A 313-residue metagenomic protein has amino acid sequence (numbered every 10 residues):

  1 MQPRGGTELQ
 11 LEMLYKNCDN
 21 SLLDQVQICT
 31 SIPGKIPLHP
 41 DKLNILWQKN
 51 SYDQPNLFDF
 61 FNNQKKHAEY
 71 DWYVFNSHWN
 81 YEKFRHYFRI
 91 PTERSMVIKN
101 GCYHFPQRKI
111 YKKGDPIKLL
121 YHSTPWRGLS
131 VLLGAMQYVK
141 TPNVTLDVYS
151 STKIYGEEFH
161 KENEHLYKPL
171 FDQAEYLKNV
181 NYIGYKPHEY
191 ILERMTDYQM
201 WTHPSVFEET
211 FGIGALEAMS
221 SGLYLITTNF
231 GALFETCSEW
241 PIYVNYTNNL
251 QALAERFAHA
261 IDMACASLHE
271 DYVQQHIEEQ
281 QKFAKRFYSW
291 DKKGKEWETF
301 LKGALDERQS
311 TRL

Functional and structural regions predicted by a protein language model:
M1-L38: N-terminal pre-catalytic "stem/leader" segment of glycosyltransferase-like enzymes
G6-L9, N248, A252, H269-R308: A charged, aromatic-enriched C-terminal amphipathic alpha-helix characteristic of glycosyltransferases across folds
Q27-N56, D71-F75, M96-K99: Active-site proximal beta-strand in glycosyltransferases
D71-R85, I90-Q107: Donor nucleotide-sugar binding/catalytic pocket of nucleotide-sugar-dependent glycosyltransferases
Y111-G128, L133-M136, L146-D147: Conserved donor-binding/catalytic core segment of Leloir-type glycosyltransferases
H160-K186: Nucleotide-activated donor-binding/catalytic signature segment of Leloir-type glycosyltransferases, i.e., the conserved
Y224-T227: Short hydrophobic beta-strand element within catalytic cores of glycosyltransferases and related nucleotide-activated
F234-A264: Change "using UDP/GDP/dTDP sugars" to "using nucleotide sugars
